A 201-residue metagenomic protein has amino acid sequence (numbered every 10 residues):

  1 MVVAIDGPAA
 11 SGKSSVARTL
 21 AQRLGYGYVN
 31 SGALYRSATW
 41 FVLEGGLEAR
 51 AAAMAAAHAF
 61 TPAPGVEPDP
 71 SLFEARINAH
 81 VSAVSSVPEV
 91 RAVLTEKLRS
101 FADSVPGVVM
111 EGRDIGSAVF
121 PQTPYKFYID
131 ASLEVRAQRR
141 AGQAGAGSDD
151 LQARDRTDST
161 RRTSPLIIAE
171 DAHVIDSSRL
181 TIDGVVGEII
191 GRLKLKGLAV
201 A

Functional and structural regions predicted by a protein language model:
V3-I5: Hydrophobic anchor at the beta1->P-loop junction of P-loop NTPases
G7, E111: The Walker A (P-loop) glycine that initiates the GxxxxGKT/S ATP-binding motif of P-loop NTPases
A10-S11: ATP-binding Walker
S14: Walker A/P-loop
A21-S31, E44: Post-Walker A helix-loop "phosphate-sensing" segment adjacent to the P-loop in P-loop NTPases
A33-G107, S117, L133-Q138, A146-S159 (+3 more regions): ATP-dependent small-molecule kinase phosphotransfer cores that center on conserved nucleotide phosphate-binding segments
P124-Y125, I168-G184: Phosphate-binding beta-loop-alpha motif at adenosine-nucleotide cofactor sites
